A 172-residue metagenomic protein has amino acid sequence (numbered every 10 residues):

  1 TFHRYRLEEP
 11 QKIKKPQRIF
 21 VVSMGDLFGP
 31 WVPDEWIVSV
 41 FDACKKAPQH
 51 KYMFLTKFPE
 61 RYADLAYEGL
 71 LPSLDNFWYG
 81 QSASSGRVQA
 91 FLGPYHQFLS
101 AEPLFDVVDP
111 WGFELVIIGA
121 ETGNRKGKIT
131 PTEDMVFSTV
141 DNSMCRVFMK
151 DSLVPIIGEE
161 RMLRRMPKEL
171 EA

Functional and structural regions predicted by a protein language model:
F2-R146, K150, P155-E159: Conserved AdoMet/S-adenosylmethionine-binding subsite of the radical SAM
S152-A172: C-terminal accessory extensions appended to soluble enzyme cores
